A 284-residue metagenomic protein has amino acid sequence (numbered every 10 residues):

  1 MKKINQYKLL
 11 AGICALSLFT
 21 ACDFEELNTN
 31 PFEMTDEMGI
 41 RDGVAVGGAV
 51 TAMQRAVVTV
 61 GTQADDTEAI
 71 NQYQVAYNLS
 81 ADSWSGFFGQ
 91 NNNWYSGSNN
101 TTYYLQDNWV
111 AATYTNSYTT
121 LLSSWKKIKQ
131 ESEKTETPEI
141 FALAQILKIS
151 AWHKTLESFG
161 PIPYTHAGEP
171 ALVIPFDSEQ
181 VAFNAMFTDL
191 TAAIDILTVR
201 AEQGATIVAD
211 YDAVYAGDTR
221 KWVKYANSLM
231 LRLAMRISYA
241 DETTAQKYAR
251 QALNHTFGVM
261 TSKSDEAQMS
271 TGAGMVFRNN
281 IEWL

Functional and structural regions predicted by a protein language model:
M1-T20: Sec-dependent bacterial lipoprotein signal peptides
L16, F32-M34, V276-R278: Intrinsically disordered, low-complexity, compositionally biased regions/tails
L18-F19, V60, R200: Hydrophobic alpha-helical elements and their junctions with loops/disorder across both membrane and soluble proteins
T20-F24, I281-L284: Long, intrinsically disordered, low-complexity segments
C22-S85: Membrane-proximal, proline-rich intrinsically disordered regions
I40-V44, Q90-L284: Structured, solvent-exposed acidic/aromatic patches
